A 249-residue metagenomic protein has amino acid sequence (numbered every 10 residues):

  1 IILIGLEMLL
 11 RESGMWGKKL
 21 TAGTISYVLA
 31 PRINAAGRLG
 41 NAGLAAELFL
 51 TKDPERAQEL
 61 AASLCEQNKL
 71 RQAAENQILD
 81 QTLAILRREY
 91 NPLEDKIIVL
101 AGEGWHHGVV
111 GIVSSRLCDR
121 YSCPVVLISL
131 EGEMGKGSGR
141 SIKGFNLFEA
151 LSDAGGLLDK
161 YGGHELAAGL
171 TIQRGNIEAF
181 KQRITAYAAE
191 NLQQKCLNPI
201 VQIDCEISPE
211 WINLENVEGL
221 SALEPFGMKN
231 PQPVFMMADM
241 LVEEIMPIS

Functional and structural regions predicted by a protein language model:
I1-N176: Hydrophobic helix-and-loop "lid/oligomerization" segment in the mid-to-C-terminal part of catalytic domains
A42, V110-I112, K181, L214-V217: Conserved strand-to-helix beginnings and helix N-cap segments that scaffold or border functional pockets
R71-E75, R87-Y90, K143, F180 (+3 more regions): Alpha-helix boundary/capping detector
G155-K160, A186-Q193: A common structural junction motif
L158-Y161, F180, I184, Q232-A238: Aromatic-residue hotspot detector
R174-A189: Two-component system phosphotransfer/interaction surface
A189-S249: A contiguous loop/helix-start segment that scaffolds small-molecule binding in enzyme catalytic cores
